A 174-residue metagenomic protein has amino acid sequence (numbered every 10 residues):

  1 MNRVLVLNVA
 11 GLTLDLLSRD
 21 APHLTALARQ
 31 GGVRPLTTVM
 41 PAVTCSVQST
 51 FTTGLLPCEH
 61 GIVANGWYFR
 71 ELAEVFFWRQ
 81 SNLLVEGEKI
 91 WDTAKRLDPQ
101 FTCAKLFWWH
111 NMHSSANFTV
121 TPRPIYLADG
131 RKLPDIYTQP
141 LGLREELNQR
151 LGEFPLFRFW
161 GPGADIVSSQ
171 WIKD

Functional and structural regions predicted by a protein language model:
N2-L14, L27, F51, A94: Beta-strand elements within well-structured catalytic alpha/beta cores of enzymes that handle phosphate/sulfate esters
L5-V9, R29-R34, T44-Q48, G66-R79: Glycine-/proline-rich flexible loop or hinge segments
L7, L12, R19-P22, K89: Generic recognition of stable, solvent-exposed alpha-helical segments in well-folded globular domains
L14-D15, S81: Residue-level marker of alpha-helix boundaries and capping positions
D15-E59, A104: Short, structured active-site-proximal loop/turn typified by the sulfatase FGly-forming signature C/S-X-P-X-R
L56-D174: His/Asp/Glu-rich, glycine-adjacent segments that coordinate divalent cations and/or stabilize oxyanion chemistry on
